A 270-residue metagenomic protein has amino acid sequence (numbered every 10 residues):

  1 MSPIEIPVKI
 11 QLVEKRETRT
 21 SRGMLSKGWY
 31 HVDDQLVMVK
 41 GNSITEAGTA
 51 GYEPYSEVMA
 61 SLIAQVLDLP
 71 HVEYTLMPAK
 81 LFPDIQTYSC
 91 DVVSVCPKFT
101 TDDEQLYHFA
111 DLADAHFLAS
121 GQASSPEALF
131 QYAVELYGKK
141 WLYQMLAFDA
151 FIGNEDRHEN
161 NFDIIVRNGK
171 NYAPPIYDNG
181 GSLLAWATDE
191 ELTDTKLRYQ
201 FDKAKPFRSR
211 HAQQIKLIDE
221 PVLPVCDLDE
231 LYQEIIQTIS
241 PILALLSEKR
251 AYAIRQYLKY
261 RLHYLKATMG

Functional and structural regions predicted by a protein language model:
M1-L112: Conserved ATP-binding subdomain of kinase catalytic cores across diverse folds
E57-S61, A113-L118, T193-K196: Short, low-complexity, polar/charged sequence segments that are solvent-exposed and flexible
V58-V66, K140, Q144-F148, Q256-H263: A broad, structural surface signal
A64-Q65, A119-A123, R198-K203: Glycine-rich loops and low-complexity Gly/Arg-rich segments that provide flexible linkers or classic glycine-based
D68-E73, P126-L129, A204-R210: Short C-terminal domain-edge/linker segments immediately following a structured domain
V95-L146, Q237, Y264-L265: ATP-dependent phospho-/nucleotidyl transfer catalytic cores
S124-T188: Conserved kinase catalytic-core segment
G169-G270: C-terminal catalytic region of ATP-dependent kinase domains
